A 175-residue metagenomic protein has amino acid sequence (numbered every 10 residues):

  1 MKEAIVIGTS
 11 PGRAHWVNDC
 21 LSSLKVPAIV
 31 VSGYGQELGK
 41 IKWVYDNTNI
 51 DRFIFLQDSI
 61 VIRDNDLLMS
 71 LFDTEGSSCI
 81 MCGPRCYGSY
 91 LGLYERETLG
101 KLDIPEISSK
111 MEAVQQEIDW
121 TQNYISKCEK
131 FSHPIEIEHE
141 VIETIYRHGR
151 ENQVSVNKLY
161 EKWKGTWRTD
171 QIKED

Functional and structural regions predicted by a protein language model:
M1-D175: ER/Golgi luminal nucleotide-sugar-dependent glycosyltransferases, focusing on the catalytic module
